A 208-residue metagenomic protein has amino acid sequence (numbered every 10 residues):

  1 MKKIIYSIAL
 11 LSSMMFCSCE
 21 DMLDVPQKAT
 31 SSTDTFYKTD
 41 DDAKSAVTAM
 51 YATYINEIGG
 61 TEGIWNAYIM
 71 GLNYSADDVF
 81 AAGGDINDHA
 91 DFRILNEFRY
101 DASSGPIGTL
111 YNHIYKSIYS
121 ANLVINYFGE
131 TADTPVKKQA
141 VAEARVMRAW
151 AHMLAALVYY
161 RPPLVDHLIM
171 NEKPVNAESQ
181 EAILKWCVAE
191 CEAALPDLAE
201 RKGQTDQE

Functional and structural regions predicted by a protein language model:
K2-A9: Sec-dependent signal peptide recognition, specifically the positively charged N-region followed immediately by
C19-M70: Membrane-proximal, proline-rich intrinsically disordered regions
P26, A156-H167: Short, well-structured active-site flanking segments
A29-S32, R99-Y100, D166-K173: Short linear capping/connector segments at secondary-structure termini
D34, T61-G83, V165, A199-E208: Short, surface-exposed recognition loops and adjoining beta-strand edges that mediate ligand/DNA contacts, enriched
K44, A52-I58, G84-Y159, K173-A182 (+1 more regions): Conserved, well-structured interaction surfaces
